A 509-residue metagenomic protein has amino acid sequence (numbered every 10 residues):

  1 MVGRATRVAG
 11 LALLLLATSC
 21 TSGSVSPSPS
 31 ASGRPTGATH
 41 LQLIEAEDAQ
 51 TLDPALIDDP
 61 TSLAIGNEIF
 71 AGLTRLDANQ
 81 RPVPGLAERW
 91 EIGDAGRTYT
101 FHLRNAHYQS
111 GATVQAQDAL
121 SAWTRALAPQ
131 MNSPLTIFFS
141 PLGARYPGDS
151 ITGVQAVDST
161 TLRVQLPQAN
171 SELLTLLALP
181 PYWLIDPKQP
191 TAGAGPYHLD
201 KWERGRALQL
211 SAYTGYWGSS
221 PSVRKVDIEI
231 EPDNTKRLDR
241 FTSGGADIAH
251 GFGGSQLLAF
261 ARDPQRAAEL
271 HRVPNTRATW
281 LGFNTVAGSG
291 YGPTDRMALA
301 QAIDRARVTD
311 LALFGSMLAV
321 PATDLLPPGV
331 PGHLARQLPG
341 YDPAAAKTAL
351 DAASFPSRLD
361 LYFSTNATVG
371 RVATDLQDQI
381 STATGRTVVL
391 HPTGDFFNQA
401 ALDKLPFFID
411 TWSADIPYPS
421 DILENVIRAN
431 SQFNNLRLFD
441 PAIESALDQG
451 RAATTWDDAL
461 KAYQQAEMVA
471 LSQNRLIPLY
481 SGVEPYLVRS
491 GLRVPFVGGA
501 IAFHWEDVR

Functional and structural regions predicted by a protein language model:
I44-D94, T124, A192-G193: N-terminal lobe/hinge region of extracytoplasmic solute-binding protein
T100, D118, P134-D186: Surface-exposed binding/hinge segments that line and control ligand-binding clefts or catalytic entry sites
V154-Q155, R386-N398, I422-S490: Extracytoplasmic/peripheral linker and loop segments enriched in polar/acidic and small residues with frequent Thr/Pro
T160, L166-P221, K225-D227, T235: Gly/Pro-rich hinge or "lid" segments in bacterial periplasmic/extracellular proteins
T214-A259: Ligand-site clamp/hinge motif
V286-G329, R371-V372, E467-R475: Periplasmic-binding protein-like
M317-A352, N366-R371: Structural transition elements
Y486-R509: Long beta-strand-rich cores associated with HINT superfamily self-processing modules
